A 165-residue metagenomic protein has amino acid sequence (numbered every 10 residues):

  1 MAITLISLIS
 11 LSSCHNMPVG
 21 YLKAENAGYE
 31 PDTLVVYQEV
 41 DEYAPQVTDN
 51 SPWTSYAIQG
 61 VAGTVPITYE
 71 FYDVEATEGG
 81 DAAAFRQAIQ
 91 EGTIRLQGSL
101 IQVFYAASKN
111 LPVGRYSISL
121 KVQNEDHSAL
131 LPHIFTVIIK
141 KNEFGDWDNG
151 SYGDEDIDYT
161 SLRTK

Functional and structural regions predicted by a protein language model:
M1-H15: Sec-dependent bacterial lipoprotein signal peptides
H15-K165: Non-catalytic macromolecular-recognition regions in eukaryotic signaling proteins
